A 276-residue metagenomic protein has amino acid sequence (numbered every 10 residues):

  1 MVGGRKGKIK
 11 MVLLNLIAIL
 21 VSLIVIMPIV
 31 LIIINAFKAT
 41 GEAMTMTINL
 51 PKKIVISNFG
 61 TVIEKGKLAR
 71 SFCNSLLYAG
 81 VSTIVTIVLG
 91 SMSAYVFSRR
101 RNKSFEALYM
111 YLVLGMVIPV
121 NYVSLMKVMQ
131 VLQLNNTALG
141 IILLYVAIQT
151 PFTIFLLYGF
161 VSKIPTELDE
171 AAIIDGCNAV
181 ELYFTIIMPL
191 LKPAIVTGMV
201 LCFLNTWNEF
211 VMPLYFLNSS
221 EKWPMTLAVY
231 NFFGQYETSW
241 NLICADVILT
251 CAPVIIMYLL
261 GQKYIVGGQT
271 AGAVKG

Functional and structural regions predicted by a protein language model:
M1-G276: A hydrophobic, multi-pass inner-membrane permease signature
